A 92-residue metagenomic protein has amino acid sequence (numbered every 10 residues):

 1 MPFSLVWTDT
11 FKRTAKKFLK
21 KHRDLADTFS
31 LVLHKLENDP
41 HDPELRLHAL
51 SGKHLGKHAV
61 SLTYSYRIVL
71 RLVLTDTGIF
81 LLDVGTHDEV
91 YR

Functional and structural regions predicted by a protein language model:
P2-S4, R13-K17, R23-A26, L62-R92: Enriched for short, Lys/Arg-rich terminal
S4-L5, P43: Residues that recognize and position ribonucleotide moieties
K17-F18, K35: Short alpha-helical scaffold segments that flank and stabilize functional sites
A26-H34: PIN-domain endoribonuclease scaffold, especially VapC-family toxins
L31, G52-L55, L70-T75: Short alpha-helical linear motifs
H34-V60: A short, surface-exposed loop/turn module that caps and links secondary-structure elements
